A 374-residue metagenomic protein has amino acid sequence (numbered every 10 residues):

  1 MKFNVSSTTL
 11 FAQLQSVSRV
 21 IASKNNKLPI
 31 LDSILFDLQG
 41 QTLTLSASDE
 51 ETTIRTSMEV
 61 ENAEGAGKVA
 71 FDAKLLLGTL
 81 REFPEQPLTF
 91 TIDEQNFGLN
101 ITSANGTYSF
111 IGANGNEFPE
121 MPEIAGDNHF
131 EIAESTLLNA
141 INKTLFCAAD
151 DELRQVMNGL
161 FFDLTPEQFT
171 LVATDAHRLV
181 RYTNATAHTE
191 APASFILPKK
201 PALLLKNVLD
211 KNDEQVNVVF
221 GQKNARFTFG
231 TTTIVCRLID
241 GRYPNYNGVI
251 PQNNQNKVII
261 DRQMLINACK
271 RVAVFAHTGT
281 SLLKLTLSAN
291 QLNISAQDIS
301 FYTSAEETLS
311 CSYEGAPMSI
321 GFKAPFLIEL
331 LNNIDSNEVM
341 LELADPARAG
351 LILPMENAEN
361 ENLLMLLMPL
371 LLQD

Functional and structural regions predicted by a protein language model:
M1-D374: Structural preference for solvent-exposed beta-strand-turn elements and adjacent flexible terminal/loop segments within
